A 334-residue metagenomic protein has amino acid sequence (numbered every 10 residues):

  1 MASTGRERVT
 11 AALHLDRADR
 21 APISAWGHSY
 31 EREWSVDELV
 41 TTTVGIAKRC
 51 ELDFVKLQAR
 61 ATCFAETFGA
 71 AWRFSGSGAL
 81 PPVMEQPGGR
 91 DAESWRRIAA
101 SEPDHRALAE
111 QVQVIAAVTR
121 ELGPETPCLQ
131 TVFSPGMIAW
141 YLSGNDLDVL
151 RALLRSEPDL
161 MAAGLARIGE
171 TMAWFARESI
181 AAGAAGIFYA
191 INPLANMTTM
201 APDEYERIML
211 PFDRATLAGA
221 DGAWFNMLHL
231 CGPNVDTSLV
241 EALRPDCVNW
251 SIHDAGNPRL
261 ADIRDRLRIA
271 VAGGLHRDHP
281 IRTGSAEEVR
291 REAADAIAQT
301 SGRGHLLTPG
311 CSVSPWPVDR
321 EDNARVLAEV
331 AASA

Functional and structural regions predicted by a protein language model:
M1-Y30, T42, D53, E102-A334: Active-site loop segments of alpha/beta catalytic cores
R17-L80, M84-G89: N-terminal capping/small domains of soluble enzymes
G78-A117: A gly/proline- and charged-residue-enriched helix-loop-helix capping module
